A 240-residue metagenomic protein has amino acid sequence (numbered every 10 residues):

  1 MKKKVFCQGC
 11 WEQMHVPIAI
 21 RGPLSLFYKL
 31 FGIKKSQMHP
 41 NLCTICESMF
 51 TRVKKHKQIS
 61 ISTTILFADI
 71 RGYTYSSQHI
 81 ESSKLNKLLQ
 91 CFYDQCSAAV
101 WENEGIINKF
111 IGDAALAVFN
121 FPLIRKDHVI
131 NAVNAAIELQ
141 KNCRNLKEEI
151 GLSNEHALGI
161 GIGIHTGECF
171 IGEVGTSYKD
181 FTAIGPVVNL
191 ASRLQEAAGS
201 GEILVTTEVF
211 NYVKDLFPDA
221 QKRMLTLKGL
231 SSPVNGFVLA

Functional and structural regions predicted by a protein language model:
M1-S62: Regulatory cytosolic signal-relay segments
E12-Q13, K126, R223: Long C-terminal interaction/binding lobes of large macromolecular proteins
M49, N142, L146-E149, A191-R193 (+2 more regions): Conserved, well-folded catalytic cores of nucleic-acid-processing and energy-transducing macromolecular machines
K57-N134: Catalytic NTP-binding/metal-coordinating core of nucleotidyl cyclase/transferase enzymes
R71, E168-C169, N189, E208: Alpha-helix/helix-capping structural signal
Q90-G105, P122-I162, T166, P186-S192: Alpha-helical scaffold within the catalytic cores of cyclic-nucleotide enzymes
F121-H128, I162-F181, S200: Catalytic strand-loop-helix junctions within cyclic-nucleotide turnover domains
S200-A240: Cytosolic regulatory/linker segments at or just downstream of nucleotide-handling modules in signal-transduction
